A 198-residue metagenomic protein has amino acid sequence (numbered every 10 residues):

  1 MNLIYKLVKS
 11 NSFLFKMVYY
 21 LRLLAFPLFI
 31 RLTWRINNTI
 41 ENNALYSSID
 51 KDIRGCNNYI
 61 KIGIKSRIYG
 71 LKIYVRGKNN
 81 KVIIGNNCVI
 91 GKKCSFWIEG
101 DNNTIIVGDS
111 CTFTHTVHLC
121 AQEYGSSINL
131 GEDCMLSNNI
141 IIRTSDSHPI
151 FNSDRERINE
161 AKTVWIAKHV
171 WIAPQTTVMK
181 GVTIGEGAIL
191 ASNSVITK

Functional and structural regions predicted by a protein language model:
M1-D50, C56-Y59, K65, D133 (+6 more regions): Terminal amphipathic alpha-helical/low-complexity segments used for targeting or macromolecular assembly
S48-D52, L71-Y74: Short, recurring structural edge motifs at helix starts
K61-V182: Flexible, glycine/small-residue-enriched loop-and-beta-strand segment within the central core of proteins
G85, S194-K198: Short, intrinsically disordered, charge-balanced linker/junction segments flanking boundaries in proteins
P174, A191-S192: Short, hydrophobic/aromatic alpha-helical segments in well-folded domains
